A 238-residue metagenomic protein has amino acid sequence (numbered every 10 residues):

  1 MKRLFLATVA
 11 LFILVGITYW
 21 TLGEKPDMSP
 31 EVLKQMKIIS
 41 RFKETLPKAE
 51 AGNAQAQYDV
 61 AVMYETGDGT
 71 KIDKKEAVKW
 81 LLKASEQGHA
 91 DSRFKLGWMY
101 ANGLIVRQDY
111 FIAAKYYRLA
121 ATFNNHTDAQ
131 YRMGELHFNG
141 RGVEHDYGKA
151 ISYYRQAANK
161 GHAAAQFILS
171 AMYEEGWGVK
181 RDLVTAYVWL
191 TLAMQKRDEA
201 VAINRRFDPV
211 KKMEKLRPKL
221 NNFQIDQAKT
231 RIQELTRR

Functional and structural regions predicted by a protein language model:
M1-L11: N-terminal Sec-pathway targeting helices
L14-V62: N-terminal leader/linker segments that initiate helical-solenoid repeat arrays
E50-N53, T66-D68, D73, E86-A90 (+10 more regions): Short helix-capping/linker turns of helical repeat alpha-solenoids
Y58-D59, K74, F94-K95, D128-R132 (+4 more regions): Alpha-solenoid helical repeat scaffolds
D59-T66, K95-N102, Q130-N139, V143 (+3 more regions): Hydrophobic face of amphipathic alpha-helices that form TPR/SEL1-like repeat modules and related alpha-solenoid
V201-R238: Terminal, low-structured helical/coil segments at or just beyond the last alpha-helical repeat
